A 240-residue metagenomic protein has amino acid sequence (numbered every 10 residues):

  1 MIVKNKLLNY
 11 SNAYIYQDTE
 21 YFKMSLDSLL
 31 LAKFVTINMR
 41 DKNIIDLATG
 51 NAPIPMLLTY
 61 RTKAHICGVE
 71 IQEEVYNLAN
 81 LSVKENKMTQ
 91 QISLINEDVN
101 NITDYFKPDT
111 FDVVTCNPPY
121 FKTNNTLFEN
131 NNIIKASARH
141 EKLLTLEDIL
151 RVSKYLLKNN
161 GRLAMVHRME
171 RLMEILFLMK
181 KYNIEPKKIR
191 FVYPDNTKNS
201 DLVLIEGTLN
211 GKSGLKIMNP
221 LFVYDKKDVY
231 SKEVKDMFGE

Functional and structural regions predicted by a protein language model:
I2-M39: Class I SAM-dependent transferase core
N9, M88-T89, K180-N183, I217: Short, structurally constrained coil/turn elements that cap an alpha-helix or connect an alpha-helix to the following
A13, K42, A64, Q90-I92 (+2 more regions): A structural micro-motif
Y14-Y16, E20, L143-S200: Conserved Class I SAM-dependent methyltransferase catalytic core
F34-L127, R151: Conserved SAM/SAH cofactor-binding pocket of Class I
P118-D148: Mobile active-site "lid"/loop adjacent to the S-adenosyl-L-methionine
N199-E240: SAM/dcSAM-binding transferase cores
